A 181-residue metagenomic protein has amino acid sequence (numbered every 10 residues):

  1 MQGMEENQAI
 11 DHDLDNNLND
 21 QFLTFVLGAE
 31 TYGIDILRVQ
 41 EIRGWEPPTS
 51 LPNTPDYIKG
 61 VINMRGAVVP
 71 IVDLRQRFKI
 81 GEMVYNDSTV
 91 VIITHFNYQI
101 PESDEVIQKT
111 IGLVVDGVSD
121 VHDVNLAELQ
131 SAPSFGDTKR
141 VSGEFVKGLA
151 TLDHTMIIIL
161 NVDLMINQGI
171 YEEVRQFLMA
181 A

Functional and structural regions predicted by a protein language model:
M1-A181: An acidic, low-aromatic, low-complexity terminal/linker signal
